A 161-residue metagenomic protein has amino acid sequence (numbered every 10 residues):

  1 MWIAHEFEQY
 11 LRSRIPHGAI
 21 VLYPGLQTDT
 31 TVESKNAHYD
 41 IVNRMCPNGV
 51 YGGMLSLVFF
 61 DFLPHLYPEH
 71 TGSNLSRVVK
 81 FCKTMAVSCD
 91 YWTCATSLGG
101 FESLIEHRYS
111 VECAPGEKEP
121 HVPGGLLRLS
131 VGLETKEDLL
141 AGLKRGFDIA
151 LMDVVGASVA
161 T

Functional and structural regions predicted by a protein language model:
M1-L22, Q27-T28: Conserved PLP-enzyme active-site core in the AAT-like
W2-E6, V50, S73-K80, H121 (+2 more regions): Conserved active-site and cofactor/substrate-binding residues in soluble primary-metabolism enzymes
E6, Y10-R14, F81-S88, W92 (+1 more regions): Generic non-transmembrane alpha-helical segments
Y10, S76, Y91-W92, L98 (+3 more regions): Generic detector of bulky aromatic hydrophobic side chains
L11-S13, M45-P47, E119: A general structural signal for short secondary-structure junctions and capping/turn motifs
H17-G18, G52, P123-G124: Short coil/turn connectors at secondary-structure junctions
I20-L104, A160-T161: Conserved PLP-binding catalytic core of the aspartate aminotransferase-like
H65-L66, H70, S88, S103-T161: PLP-dependent enzyme catalytic core of the Aspartate aminotransferase-like
